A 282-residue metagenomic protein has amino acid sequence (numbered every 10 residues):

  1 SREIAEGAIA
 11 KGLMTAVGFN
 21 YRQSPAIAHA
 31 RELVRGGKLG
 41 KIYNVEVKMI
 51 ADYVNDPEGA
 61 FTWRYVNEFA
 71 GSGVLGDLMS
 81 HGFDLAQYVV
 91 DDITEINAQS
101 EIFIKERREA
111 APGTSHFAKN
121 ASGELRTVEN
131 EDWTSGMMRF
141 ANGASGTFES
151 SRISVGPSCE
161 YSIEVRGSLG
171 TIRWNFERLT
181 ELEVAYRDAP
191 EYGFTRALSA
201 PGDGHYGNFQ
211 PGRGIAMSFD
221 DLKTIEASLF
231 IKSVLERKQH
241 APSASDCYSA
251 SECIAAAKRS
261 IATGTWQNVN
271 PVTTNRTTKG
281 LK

Functional and structural regions predicted by a protein language model:
S1-I4, A30, A256: Aromatic/hydrophobic pocket-lining residues that form π-stacking "cages" and hydrophobic walls in ligand
S1-L13: Rossmann-fold NAD(P)-binding glycine/threonine-rich loop
A5, R31, F83, Q87 (+4 more regions): Non-transmembrane alpha-helical segments in soluble domains of secreted/periplasmic/extracellular proteins
K11-A16, Y21-T127, L182, G264: Predominantly a Rossmann-like dinucleotide-binding segment in NAD(P)-dependent oxidoreductases
N20, F103-E131, S135-N142, I163-E164 (+2 more regions): C-terminal glycine/acidic-rich active-site capping loop/insertion
G40-N44, R259-K282: C-terminal capping/lid region of NAD(P)-dependent oxidoreductase domains
S80, E149-S158: Glycine-rich phosphate/pyrophosphate-binding beta-alpha loops
S218, L222-E226, C253-G264: Stable alpha-helical structural segments in soluble proteins, enriched in small hydrophobic residues
